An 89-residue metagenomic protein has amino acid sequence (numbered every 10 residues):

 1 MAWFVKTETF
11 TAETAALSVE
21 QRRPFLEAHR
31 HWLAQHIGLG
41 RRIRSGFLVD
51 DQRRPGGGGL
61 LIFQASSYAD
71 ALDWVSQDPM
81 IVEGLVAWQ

Functional and structural regions predicted by a protein language model:
M1-Q89: Conserved, structured core segments of small domains
